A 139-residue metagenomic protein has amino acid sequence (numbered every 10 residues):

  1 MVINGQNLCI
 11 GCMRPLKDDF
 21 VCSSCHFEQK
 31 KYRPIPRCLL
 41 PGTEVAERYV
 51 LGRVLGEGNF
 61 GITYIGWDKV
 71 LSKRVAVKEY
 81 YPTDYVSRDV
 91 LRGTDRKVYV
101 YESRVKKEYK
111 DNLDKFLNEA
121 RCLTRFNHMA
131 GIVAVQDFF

Functional and structural regions predicted by a protein language model:
C9-C12, C22-C25: Short cysteine-rich clusters marking metal-coordination/redox-active sites
K31-L51: A short, low-complexity linker immediately N-terminal to eukaryotic Hanks-type protein kinase catalytic domains
L51-N59, T63: Protein kinase glycine-rich loop
R53, W67, R121-R125: Conserved alphaC helix of the protein kinase catalytic domain
G56, N118, N127-G131: Flexible N-lobe loop architecture of eukaryotic-like protein kinase catalytic domains
W67-V75, Y81-S87: Conserved N-lobe loop of protein kinases adjacent to the ATP-binding glycine-rich P-loop
S87-R125: AlphaC helix of the eukaryotic protein kinase fold
A134-F139: Short beta-strand micro-motifs within the conserved protein kinase catalytic domain, predominantly in the N-lobe
